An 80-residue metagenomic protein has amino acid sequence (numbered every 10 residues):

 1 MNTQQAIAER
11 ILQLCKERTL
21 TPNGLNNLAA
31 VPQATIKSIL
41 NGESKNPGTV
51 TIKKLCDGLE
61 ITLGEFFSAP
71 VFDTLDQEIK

Functional and structural regions predicted by a protein language model:
M1-T21: A short, Lys/Arg-rich alpha-helix, primarily the initiator
Q13, S38, F67-K80: Short, charged recognition helix plus adjacent turn of helix-turn-helix-like nucleic-acid-binding domains
C15, N26, C56: The alpha-helix within a helix-turn-helix
V31-N46: Recognition helix of helix-turn-helix/homeodomain-like DNA-binding domains that insert into the DNA major groove
E43-D57: Short, basic-rich loop-to-helix N-cap that marks the start of a DNA-contacting helix
D57-E65: Intrinsically disordered, low-complexity basic tails/linkers immediately adjacent to helix-turn-helix/homeobox/MYB/SANT
